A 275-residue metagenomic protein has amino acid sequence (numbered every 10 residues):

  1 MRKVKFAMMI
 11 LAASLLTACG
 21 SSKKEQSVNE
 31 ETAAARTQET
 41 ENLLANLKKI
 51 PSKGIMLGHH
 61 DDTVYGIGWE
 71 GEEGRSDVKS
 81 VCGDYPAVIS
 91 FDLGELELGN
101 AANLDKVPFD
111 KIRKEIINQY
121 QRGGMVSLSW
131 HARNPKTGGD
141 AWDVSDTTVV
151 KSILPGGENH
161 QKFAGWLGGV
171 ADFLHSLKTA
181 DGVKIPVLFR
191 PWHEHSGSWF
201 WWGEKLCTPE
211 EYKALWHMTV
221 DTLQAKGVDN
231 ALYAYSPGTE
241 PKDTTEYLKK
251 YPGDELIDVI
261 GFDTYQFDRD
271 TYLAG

Functional and structural regions predicted by a protein language model:
M1-M8: Bacterial N-terminal signal peptides that target proteins for export
T17-A18: C-terminal motif of bacterial Sec signal peptides marking the signal peptidase cleavage site
K23-V88, G94, G99-K106: N-terminal module-boundary/linker segments of secreted carbohydrate-active enzymes
L57-H60, P186, R190-W192, W216-T245: Aromatic-lined carbohydrate-recognition surfaces of secreted/lumenal glycan-active proteins
H60-V64, G94-L96, H131-R133, W192-E194 (+2 more regions): Active-site beta-loop-alpha junctions enriched in small/polar residues
I89, F189, D258-I260: Conserved, mostly hydrophobic/aromatic
G94, L98-D221, V228: Substrate-binding cleft of extracellular glycoside hydrolase catalytic domains
D243-G275: Glycoside hydrolase catalytic-domain groove-lining segments
